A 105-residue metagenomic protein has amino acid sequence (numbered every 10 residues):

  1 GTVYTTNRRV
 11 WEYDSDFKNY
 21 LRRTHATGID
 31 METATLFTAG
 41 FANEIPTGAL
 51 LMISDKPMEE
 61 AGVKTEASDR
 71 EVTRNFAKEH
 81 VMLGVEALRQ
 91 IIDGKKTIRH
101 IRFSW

Functional and structural regions predicted by a protein language model:
G1-W105: Glycine-rich phosphate- or other oxyanion-binding loops that anchor nucleotides, phosphorylated ligands
